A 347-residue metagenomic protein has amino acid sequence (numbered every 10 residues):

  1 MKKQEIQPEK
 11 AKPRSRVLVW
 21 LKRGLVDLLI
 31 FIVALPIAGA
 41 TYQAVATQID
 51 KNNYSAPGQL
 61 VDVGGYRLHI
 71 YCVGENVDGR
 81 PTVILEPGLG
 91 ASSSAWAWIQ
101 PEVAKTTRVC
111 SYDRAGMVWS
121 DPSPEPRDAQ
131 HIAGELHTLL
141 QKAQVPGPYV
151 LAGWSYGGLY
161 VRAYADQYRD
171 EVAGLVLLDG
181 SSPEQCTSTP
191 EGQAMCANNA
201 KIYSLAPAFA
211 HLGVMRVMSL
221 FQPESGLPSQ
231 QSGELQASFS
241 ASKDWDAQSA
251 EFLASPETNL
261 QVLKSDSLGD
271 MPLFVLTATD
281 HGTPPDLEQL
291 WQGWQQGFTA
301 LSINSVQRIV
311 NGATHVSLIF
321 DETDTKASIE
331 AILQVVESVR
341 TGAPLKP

Functional and structural regions predicted by a protein language model:
K2-P81, K105-T107, E337-P347: Alpha/beta-hydrolase fold catalytic core
R14, I303-P347: Catalytic active-site module of serine/aspartate enzymes centered on a nucleophile-bearing elbow/loop
Y71-V73, R114-A152: Active-site loop/oxyanion-hole signature of alpha/beta-hydrolase fold enzymes
C72-W119: Conserved HGGG/HGGXW glycine-rich cap/lid loop of the alpha/beta-hydrolase fold
D113, L178-D179, L276: Alpha/beta-hydrolase-fold catalytic nucleophile elbow
P146-G192: Conserved hydrolase catalytic core segment
L177-R216: A catalytic-pocket lid/entrance helix-loop region that shapes and gates access to the active site across common
L227-I309: Conserved serine/cysteine hydrolase catalytic core
